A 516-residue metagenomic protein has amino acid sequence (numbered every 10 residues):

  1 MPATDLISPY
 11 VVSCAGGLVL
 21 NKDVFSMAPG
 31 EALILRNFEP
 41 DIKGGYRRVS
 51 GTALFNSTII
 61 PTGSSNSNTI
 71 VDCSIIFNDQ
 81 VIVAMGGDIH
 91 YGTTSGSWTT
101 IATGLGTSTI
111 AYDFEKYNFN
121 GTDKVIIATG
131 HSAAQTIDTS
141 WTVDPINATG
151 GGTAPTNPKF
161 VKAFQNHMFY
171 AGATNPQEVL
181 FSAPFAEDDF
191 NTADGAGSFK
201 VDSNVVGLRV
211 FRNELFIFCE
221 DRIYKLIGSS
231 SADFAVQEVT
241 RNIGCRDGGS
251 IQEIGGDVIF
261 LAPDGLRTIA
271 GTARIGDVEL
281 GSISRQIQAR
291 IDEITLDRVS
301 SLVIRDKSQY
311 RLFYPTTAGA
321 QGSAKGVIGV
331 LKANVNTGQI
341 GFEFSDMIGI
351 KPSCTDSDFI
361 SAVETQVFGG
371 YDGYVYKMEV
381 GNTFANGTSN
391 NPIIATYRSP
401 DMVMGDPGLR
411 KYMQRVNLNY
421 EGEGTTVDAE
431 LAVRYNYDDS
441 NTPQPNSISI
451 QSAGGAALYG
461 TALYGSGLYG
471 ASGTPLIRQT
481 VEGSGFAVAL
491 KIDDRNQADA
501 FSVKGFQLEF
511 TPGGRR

Functional and structural regions predicted by a protein language model:
M1-T100, G106-I126, N242-D257, P263-R516: Beta-sheet repeat architectures centered on beta-propellers
L54-S64, W98-L105, V143-G151, T192-S198 (+1 more regions): A short beta-strand motif characteristic of beta-propeller blades
S67-N68, P155, K200-S203, C245-R246: Short loop/turn positions that demarcate and connect the beta-strands within blades of beta-propeller repeat domains
I82-V83, I127, M168-G172, E214-C219 (+1 more regions): Short beta-strand motif characteristic of blades in beta-propeller domains
Y91, L215-T240: Surface-exposed extracellular loop regions of Gram-negative outer-membrane beta-barrel proteins
G92-T93, T136, T174-D188, L226 (+1 more regions): Conserved Ser/Thr-centered positions that define the repeating blades of beta-propeller domains
D138-K162: Asp-box/WD-like beta-propeller blade repeats and closely related beta-sheet repeat scaffolds
T156-A186: Carboxylate/His-rich catalytic cores and anion/metal-binding grooves
